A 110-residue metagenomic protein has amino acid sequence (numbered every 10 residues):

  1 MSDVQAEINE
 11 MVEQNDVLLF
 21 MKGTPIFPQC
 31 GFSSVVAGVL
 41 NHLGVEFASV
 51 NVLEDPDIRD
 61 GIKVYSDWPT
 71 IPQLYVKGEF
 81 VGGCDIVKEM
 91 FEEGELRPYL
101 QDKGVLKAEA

Functional and structural regions predicted by a protein language model:
M1-D3: Short gly/ser/thr-rich secondary-structure transition/capping motifs
A6, R59-V64: TIR-domain catalytic/interaction hotspot
N9-E46: Local sequence-structure signature of Cys/Sec-based thiol-disulfide redox active-site neighborhoods
F20, Q73-K77: Acidic beta-strand-to-loop metal/phosphate-binding motif
V45-R59: Thiol-based oxidoreductase modules, predominantly thioredoxin-like and allied folds used for disulfide exchange
V64-T70: Thiol/disulfide oxidoreductase modules built on the thioredoxin-like
V76-A108: Non-catalytic, surface beta->alpha helical segment in thiol-disulfide oxidoreductase systems
